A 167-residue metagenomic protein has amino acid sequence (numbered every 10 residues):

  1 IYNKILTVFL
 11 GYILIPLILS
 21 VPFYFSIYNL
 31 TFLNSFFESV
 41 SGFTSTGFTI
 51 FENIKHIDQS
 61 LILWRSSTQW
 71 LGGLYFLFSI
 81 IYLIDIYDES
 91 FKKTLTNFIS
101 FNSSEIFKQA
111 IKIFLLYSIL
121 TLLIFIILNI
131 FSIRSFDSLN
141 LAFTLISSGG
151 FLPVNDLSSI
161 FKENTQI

Functional and structural regions predicted by a protein language model:
I1-I167: Membrane-proximal intracellular helices of multi-pass ion channels
